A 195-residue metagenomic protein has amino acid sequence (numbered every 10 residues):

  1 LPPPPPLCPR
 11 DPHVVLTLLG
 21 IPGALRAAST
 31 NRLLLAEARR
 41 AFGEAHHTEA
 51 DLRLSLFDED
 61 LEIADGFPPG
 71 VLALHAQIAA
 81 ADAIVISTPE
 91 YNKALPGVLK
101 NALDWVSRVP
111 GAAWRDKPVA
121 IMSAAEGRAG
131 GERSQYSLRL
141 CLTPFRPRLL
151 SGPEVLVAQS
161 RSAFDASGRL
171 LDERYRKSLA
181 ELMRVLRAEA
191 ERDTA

Functional and structural regions predicted by a protein language model:
V15-G43: N-terminal beta1-alpha1 ligand-phosphate binding loop
L18, N31, L35, V71 (+5 more regions): A general structural signal for well-ordered alpha-helical segments in protein cores
G23, L52, A124: Cofactor-binding loop segments of dinucleotide-utilizing enzymes, especially the Rossmann-like FAD- and NAD(P)+-binding
A45-L56, L149-A158: Short beta-strand elements in bilobed, periplasmic/extracellular small-molecule ligand-binding domains
D51-P68: N-terminal beta-loop-helix "entrance" segment that forms/cooperates in small-molecule cofactor or anionic ligand
G66-R146: Helix-loop-strand module that forms the ligand-binding subsite of alpha/beta enzymes
R148-A195: Glycine-rich phosphate/pyrophosphate-binding loop and the adjoining helix
